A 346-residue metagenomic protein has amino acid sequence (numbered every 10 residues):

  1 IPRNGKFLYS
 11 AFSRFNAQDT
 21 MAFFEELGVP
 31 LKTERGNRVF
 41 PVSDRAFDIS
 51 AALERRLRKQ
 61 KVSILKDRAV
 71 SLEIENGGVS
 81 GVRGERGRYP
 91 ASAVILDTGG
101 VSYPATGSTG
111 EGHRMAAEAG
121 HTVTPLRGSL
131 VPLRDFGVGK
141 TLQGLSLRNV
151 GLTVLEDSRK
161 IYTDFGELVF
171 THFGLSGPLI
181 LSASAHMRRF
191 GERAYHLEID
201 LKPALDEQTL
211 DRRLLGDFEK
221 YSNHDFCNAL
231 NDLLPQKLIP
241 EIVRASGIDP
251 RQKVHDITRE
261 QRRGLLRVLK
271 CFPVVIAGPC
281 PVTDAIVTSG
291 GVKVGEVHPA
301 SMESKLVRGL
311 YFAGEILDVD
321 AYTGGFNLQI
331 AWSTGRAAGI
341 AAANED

Functional and structural regions predicted by a protein language model:
I1-F15, G177-P178, D206, L210 (+6 more regions): Catalytic, metal-anchored helix/loop core of enzyme active sites in primary metabolism
I1-S63, R68, F170: Conserved N-terminal/central alpha/beta ligand/cofactor-binding core
V29-P30, T122-R127, P132-D256: An anion/pyrophosphate-binding glycine-rich loop and adjacent beta-alpha core in soluble alpha-beta enzymes
V39-A46, S129-V138, P279-E296: Flavin (FAD/FMN) cofactor-binding core of flavoprotein oxidoreductases
L65, A69, V82, R88-S108 (+4 more regions): Short hydrophobic core segments
L65-S71, P240-D320: A glycine-rich dinucleotide-binding beta-alpha-beta segment and adjacent secondary-structure elements that constitute
S71-V94, R148-S158: Conserved beta-strand-loop-beta-strand element in the redox core of flavoprotein oxidoreductases
A93, G100-A119, D318-D346: A conserved FAD-binding loop/helix module that cradles the flavin
